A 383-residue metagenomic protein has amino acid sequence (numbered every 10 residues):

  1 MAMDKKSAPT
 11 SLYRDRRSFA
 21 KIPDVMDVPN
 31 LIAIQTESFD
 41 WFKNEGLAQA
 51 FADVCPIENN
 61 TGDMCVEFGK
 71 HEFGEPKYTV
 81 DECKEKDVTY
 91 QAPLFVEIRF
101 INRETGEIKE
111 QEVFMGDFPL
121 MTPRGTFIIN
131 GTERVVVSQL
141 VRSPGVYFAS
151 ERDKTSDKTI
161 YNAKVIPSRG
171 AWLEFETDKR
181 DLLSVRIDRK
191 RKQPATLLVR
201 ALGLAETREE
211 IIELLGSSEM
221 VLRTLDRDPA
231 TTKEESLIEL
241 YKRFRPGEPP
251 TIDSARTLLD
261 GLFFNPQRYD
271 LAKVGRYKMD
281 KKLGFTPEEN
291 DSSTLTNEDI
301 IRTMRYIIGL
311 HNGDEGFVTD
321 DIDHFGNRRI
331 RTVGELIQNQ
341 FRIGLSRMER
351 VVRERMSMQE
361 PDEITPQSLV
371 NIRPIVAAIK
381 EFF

Functional and structural regions predicted by a protein language model:
M1-F383: N-terminal non-catalytic structural scaffold regions of very large proteins
